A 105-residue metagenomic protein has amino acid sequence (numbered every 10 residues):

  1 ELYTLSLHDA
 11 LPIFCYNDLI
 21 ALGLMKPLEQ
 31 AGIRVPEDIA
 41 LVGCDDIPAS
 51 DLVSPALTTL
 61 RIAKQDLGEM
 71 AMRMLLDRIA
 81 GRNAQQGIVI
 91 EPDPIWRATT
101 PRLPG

Functional and structural regions predicted by a protein language model:
E1-D9: Single conserved hydrophobic/aromatic residue that forms the stacking wall/gate of nucleotide- or nucleobase-binding
A10-P12, Y16-G105: Flexible loop/turn connectors
